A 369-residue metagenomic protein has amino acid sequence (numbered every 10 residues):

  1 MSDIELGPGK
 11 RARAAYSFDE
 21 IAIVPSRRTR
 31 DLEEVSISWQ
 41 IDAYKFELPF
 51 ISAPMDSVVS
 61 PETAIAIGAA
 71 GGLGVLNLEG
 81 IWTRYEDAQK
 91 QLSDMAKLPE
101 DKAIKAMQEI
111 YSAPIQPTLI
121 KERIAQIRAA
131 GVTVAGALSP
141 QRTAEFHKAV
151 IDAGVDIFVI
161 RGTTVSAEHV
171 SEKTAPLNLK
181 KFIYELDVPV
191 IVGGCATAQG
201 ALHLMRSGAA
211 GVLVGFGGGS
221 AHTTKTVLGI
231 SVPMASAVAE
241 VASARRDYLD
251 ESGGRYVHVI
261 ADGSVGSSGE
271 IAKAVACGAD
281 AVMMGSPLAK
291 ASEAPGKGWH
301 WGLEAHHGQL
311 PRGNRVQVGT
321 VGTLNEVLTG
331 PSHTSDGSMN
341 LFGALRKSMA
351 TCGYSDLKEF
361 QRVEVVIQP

Functional and structural regions predicted by a protein language model:
M1-R27, Y111-A125, D187, G229-A261 (+1 more regions): Alpha/beta catalytic cores of nucleotide-metabolism and tRNA/nucleoside-modifying enzymes
M1-S252, H258, L288: Active-site entrance/lid segments in N-terminal catalytic domains of soluble metabolic enzymes
